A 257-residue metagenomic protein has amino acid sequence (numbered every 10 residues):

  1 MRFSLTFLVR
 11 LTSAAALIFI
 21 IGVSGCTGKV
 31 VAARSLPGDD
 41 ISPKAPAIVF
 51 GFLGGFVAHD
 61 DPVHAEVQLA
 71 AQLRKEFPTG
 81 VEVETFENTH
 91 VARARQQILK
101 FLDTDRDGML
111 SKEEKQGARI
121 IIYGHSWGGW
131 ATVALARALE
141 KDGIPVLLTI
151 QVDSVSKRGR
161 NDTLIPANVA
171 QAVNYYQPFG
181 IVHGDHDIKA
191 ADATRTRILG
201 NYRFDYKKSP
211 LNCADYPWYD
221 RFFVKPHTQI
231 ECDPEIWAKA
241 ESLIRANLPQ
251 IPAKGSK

Functional and structural regions predicted by a protein language model:
R2-A15: Bacterial N-terminal signal peptides that target proteins for export
G22-G25: C-terminal motif of bacterial Sec signal peptides marking the signal peptidase cleavage site
T27-V30: Bacterial signal peptide processing site
G38-A118, F222: Active-site catalytic motif of lipid deacylating hydrolases and related acyltransferases
A58-E66, E87, V91, G124-T132 (+3 more regions): Solvent-exposed, acidic/flexible segments
L69, L73, G80, I98-D192: Serine-dependent carboxylesterase/thioesterase catalytic core of lipase-like alpha/beta-hydrolase/SGNH enzymes
A167-K257: C-terminal catalytic-base region of ester-bond hydrolases, centering on the histidine of the charge-relay
